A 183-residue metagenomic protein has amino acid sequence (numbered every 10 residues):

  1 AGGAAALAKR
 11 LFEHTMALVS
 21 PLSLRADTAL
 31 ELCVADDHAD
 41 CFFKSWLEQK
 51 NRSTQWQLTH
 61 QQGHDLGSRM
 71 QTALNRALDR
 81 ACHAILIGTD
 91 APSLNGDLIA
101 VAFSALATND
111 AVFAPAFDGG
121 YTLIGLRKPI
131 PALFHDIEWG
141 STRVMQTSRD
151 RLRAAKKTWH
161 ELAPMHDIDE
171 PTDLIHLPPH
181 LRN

Functional and structural regions predicted by a protein language model:
A1-A6: Glycine-rich N-terminal loop/short-helix segment of MobA-like nucleotidyltransferase
A8-A26: A short, N-terminal amphipathic alpha-helix
D27-D36: Short beta-strand/loop segment that forms part of the nucleotide-sugar
F42-H83: Short phosphate-binding loop-to-helix
I87: Catalytic metal- and UDP-sugar-binding loop of GT-A-like glycosyltransferases, i.e., residues flanking the conserved
L94-D118: Conserved donor-nucleotide/metal-binding helix-loop-beta segment in metal-dependent transferases, i.e., the alpha-helix
I130-R151: Short, glycine-/small-residue-rich phosphate/pyrophosphate-handling segment
Q146-N183: Conserved alpha/beta core of the MobA/IspD/sugar-nucleotide pyrophosphorylase nucleotidyltransferase superfamily
